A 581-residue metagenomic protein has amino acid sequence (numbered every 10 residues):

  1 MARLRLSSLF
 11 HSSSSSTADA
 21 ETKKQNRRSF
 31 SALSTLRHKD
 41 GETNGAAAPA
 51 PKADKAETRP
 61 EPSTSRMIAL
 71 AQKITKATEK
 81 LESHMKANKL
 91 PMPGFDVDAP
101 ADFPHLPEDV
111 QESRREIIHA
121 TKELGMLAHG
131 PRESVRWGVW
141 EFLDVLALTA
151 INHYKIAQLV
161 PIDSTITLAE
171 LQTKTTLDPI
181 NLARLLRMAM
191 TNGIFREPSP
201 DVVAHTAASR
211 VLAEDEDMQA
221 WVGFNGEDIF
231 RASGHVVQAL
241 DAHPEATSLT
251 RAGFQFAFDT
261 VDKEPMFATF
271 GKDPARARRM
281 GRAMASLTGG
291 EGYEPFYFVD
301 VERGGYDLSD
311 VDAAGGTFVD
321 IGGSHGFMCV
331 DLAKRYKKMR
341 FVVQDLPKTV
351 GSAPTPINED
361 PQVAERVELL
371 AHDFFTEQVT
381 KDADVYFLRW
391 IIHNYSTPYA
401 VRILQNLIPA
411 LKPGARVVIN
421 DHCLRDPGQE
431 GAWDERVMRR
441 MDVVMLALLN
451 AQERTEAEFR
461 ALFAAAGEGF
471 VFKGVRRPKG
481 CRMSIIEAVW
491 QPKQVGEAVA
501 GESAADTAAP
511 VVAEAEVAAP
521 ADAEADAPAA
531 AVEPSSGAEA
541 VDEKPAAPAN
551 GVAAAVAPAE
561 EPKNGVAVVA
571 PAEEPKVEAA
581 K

Functional and structural regions predicted by a protein language model:
A2-S15, R28-H119, E123-L127: Eukaryotic partner-binding/assembly regions in large regulatory complexes
N44, A498-K581: Charged, low-complexity intrinsically disordered regions
G45-P51, A71-M85, T149, S164-I166 (+11 more regions): Conserved adenosyl
E108-G125, P131, R187, N192 (+2 more regions): Phosphate-/polyanion-interacting regions in eukaryotic proteins
G125-Y154: Short alpha-helical segments that sit at the start of domains
L159-A169: Short capping segments at the starts of secondary-structure elements
M190-V202: A short, conserved structural fragment
H422-A466: C-terminal alpha-helical "lid/dimerization" subdomain adjacent to the S-adenosyl-L-methionine
